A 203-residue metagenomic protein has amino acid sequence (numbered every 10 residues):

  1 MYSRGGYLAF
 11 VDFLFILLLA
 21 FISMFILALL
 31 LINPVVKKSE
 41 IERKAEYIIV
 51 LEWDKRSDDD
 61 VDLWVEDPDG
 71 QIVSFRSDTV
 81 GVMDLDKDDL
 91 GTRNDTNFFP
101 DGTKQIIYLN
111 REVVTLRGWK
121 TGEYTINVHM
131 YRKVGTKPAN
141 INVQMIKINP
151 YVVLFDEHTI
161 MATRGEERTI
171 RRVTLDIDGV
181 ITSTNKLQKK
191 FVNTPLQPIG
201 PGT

Functional and structural regions predicted by a protein language model:
M1-L19: N-terminal Sec-pathway targeting helices
I22-T203: Intrinsic-disorder/low-complexity signal
